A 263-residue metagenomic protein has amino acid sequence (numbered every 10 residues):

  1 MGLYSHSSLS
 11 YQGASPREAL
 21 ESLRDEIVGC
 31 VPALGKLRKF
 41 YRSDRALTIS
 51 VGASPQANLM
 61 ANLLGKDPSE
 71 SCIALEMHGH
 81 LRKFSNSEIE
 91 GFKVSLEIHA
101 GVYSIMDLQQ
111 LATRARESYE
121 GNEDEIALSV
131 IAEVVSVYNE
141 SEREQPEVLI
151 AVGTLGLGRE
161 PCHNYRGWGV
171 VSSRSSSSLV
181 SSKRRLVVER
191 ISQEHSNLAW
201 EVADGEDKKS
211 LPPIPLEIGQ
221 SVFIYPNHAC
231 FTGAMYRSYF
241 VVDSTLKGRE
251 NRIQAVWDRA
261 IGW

Functional and structural regions predicted by a protein language model:
M1-S118: Active-site loop/helix belt of alpha/beta enzymes
E26-C30, I73-K83, N122-D124, E160-C162 (+2 more regions): Glycine-rich loops and low-complexity Gly/Arg-rich segments that provide flexible linkers or classic glycine-based
K39-Y41, S87-E90, D124-I126, V137-E142 (+1 more regions): A general structural signal for short secondary-structure junctions and capping/turn motifs
L59, E123-I131: Short coil-to-beta-strand transition motifs
S95-E97, I131, E147, H195: A residue-level signal for beta-strand positions that form part of recognition/binding surfaces within mature
S118-N122, K183-R185: Short, P/G- and charge-enriched loop/turn segments at secondary-structure junctions
N139-W263: C-terminal accessory subdomain/extension
